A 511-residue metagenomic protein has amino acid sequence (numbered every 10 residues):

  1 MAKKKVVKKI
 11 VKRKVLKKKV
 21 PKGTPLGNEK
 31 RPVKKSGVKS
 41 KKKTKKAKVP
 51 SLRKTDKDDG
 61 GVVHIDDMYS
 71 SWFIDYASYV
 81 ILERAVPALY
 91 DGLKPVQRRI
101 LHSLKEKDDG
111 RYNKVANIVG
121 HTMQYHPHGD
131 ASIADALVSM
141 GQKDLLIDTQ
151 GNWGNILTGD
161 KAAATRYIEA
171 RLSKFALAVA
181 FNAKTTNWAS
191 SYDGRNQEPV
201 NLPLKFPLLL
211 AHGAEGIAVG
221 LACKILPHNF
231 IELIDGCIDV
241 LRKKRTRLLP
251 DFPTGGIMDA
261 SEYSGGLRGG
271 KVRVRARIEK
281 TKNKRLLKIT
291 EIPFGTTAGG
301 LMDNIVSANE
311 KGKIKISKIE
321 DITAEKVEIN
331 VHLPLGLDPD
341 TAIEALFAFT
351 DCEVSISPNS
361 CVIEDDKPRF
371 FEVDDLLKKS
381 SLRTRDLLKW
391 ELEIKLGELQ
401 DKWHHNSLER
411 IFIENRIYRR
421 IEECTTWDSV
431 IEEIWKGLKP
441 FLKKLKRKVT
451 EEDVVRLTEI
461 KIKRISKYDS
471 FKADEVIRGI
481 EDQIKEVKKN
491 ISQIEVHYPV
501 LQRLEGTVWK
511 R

Functional and structural regions predicted by a protein language model:
A2-K12, K17-K22, L26-G269, N330: Catalytic phosphate-handling regions of large nucleic-acid enzymes and associated NTPases
A2-K5, V11-K48, D56-G60, I65 (+2 more regions): C-terminal interaction appendages of subunits in large macromolecular complexes
